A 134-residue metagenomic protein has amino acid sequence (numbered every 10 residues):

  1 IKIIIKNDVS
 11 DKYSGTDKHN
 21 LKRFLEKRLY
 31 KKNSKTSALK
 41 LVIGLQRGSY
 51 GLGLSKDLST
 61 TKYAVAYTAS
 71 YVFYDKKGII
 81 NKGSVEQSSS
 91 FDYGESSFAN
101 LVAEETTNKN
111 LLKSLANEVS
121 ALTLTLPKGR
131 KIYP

Functional and structural regions predicted by a protein language model:
I1-I5, I43, I79-I80, V119 (+1 more regions): Weak global preference for isoleucine
I1-S34, K128-P134: A structural "domain/chain start" motif
E26-R28, K32-S84, S89-K113, N117: Surface-exposed short loop/turn segments
N108-I132: C-terminal or internal capping secondary-structure element at the end of a domain, subdomain, or sheet
